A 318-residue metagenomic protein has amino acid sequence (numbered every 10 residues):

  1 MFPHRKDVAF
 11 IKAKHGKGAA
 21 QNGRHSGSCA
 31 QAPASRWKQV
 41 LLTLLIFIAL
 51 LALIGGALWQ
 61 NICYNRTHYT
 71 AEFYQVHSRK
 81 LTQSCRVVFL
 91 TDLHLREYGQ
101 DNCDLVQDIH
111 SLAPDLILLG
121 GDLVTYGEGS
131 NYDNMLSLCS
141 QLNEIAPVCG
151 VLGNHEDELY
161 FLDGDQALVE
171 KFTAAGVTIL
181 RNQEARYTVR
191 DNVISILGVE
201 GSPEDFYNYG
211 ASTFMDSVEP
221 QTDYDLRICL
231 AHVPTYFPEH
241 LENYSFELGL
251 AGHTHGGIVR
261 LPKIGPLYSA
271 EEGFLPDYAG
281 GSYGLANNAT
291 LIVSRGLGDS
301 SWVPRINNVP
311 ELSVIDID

Functional and structural regions predicted by a protein language model:
M1-L81: N-terminal membrane-anchoring alpha-helices
R24-G27, F47-T70, L285-D318: Acidic, His/Gly-rich catalytic cores of divalent-metal-dependent hydrolytic chemistry
Y74-V88, V177, E184-G198, T222-I228 (+1 more regions): Beta-strand-turn-beta hairpins that frame and shape the catalytic cleft of phosphate-ester-processing enzymes
S84-T178: Membrane-embedded segments
L90-T91, L116-D122, P147-N154, L180-Q183 (+3 more regions): Active-site neighborhood of phospho(di)ester-bond hydrolases with catalytic His/Asp-centered motifs
L93-L95, L123-Y126, N154-E158, A185-Y187 (+4 more regions): Solvent-exposed loop/turn segments at secondary-structure junctions within structured extracellular/periplasmic domains
D163-V177, V189-A231, F237-E239, W302-R305: Binuclear metal-dependent hydrolase catalytic cores centered on His/Asp/Glu-rich metal-binding motifs
P234-S313: Conserved beta-sheet core of the metallophosphoesterase superfamily
